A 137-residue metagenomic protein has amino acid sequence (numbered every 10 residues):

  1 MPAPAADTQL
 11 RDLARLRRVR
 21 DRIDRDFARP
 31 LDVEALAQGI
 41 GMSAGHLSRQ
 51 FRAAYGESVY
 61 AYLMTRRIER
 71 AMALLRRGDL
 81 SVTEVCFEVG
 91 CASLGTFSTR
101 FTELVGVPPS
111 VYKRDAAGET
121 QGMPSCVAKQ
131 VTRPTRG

Functional and structural regions predicted by a protein language model:
M1-H46, A53-A54, S58, R70-G137: Alpha-helical bundle regulatory/interaction domains
A61-L63: Short, basic-rich loop-to-helix N-cap that marks the start of a DNA-contacting helix
